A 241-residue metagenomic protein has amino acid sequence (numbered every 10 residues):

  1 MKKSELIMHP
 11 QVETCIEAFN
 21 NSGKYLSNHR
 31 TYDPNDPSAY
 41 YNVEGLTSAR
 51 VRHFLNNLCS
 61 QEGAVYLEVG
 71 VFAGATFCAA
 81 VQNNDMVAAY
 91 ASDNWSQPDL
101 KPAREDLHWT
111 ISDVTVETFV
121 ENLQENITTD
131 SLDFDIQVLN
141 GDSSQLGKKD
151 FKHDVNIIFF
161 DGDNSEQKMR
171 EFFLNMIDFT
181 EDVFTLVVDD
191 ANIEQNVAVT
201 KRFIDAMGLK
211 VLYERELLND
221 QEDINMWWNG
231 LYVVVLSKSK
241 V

Functional and structural regions predicted by a protein language model:
M1-F159, D163-V241: A short alpha-helical cap/connector motif
